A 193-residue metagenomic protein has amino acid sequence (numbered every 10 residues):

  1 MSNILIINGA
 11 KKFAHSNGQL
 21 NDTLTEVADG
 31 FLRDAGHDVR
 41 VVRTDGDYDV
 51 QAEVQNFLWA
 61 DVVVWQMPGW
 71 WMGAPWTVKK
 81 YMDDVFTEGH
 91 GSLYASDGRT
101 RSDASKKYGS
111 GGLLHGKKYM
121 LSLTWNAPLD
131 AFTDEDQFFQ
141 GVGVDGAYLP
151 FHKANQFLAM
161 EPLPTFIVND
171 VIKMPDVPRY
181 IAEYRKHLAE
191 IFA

Functional and structural regions predicted by a protein language model:
M1-A35: N-terminal beta1-alpha1 ligand-phosphate binding loop
L5-I7, R40-V42, V64, M120-S122 (+1 more regions): Hydrophobic/aromatic beta-strand patches that form the interior of the parallel beta-sheet core in alpha/beta enzyme
A10-A14, N126-D134, N169-I172: A short, flexible beta-alpha/helix-coil linker loop
N21, F138-A193: Glycine-rich phosphate/pyrophosphate-binding loop and the adjoining helix
F31-H37, K117, A154-L163: A structural motif corresponding to the C-terminal end of an alpha-helix and its immediate exit/capping segment
A35-Y48, F166-N169: A short beta-strand-loop structural module common to alpha/beta enzyme folds
D47-Q55, K173-Y180: Structural motif
Q51-F151: Helix-loop-strand module that forms the ligand-binding subsite of alpha/beta enzymes
